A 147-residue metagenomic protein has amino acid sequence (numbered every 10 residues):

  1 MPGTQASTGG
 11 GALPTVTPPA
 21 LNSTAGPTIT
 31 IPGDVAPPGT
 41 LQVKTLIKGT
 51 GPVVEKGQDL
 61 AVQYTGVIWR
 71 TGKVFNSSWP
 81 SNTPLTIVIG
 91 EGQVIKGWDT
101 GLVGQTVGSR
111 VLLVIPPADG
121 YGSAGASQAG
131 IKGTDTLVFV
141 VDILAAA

Functional and structural regions predicted by a protein language model:
M1-A147: Cross-family detector of peptidyl-prolyl cis-trans isomerase
